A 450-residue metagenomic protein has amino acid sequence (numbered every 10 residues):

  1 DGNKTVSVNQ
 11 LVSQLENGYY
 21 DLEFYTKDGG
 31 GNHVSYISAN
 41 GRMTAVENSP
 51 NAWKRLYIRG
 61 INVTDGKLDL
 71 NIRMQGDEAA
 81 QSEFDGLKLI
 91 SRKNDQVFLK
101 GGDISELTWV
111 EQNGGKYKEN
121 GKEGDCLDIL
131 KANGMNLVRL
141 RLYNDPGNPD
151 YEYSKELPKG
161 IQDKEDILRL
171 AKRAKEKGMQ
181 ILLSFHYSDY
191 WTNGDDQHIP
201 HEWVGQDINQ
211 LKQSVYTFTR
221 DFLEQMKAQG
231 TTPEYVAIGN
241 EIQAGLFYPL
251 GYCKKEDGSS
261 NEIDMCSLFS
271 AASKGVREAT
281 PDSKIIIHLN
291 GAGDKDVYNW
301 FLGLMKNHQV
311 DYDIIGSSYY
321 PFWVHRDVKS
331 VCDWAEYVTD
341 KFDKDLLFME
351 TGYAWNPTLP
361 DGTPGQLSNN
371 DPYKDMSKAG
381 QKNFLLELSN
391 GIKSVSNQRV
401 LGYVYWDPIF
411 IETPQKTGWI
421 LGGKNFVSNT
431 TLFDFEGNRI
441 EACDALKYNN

Functional and structural regions predicted by a protein language model:
D1-S7, V46-P50, A79: Extracellular beta-rich ligand/substrate-recognition surface
G2-G18, K54-L56: Short beta-strands within extracellular/lumenal beta-sheet-rich domains
L15, F24-G30, Q75: Solvent-exposed strand-to-loop "edge" motifs in beta-rich extracellular domains
A39-K67, D77: Extracellular carbohydrate recognition and processing domains and analogous Trp-centered ligand-binding platforms
N71-A80: Short beta-strand-plus-loop segments that form exposed binding edges in beta-rich domains
G124-L127, E278-K284, A292-D371, L386-V400: Glycoside hydrolase catalytic-domain groove-lining segments
I129-K284, N290: Substrate-binding cleft and catalytic face of glycoside hydrolase catalytic domains, especially the flexible beta-alpha
K255, Y337, N356-N450: Aromatic-rich peripheral "rim/lid" segments of glycoside hydrolase catalytic domains that contact and position glycan
